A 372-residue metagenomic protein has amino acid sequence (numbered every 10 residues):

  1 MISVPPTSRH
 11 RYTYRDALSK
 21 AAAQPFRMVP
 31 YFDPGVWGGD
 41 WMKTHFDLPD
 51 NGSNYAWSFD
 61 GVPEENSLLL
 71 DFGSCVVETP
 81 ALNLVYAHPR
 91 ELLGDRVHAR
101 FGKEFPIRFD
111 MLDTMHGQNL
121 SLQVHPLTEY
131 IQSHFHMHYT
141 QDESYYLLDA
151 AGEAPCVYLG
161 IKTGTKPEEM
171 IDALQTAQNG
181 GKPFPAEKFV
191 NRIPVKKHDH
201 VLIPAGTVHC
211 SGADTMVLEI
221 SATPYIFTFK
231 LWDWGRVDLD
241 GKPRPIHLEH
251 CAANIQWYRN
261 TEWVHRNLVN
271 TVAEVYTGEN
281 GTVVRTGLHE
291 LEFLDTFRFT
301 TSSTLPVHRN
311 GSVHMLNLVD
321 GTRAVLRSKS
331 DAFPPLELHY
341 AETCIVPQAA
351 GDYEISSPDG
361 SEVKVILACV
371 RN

Functional and structural regions predicted by a protein language model:
M1-E168, D233-E274, T296-R298, N372: Transition-metal
G73-S74, A213-H247, Y276, G311 (+1 more regions): Non-heme Fe(II)/2-oxoglutarate
M111, M137, E143-Y146, R192-I193 (+4 more regions): His/acidic/aromatic-lined binding-pocket segments of jelly-roll/cupin-type domains and related regulatory beta-sandwich
T114-N119, L127, A150-A154, T207-I226 (+3 more regions): Ligand-binding loop in jelly-roll beta-barrel domains
D149-L202: Intrinsically disordered, low-complexity linker/loop segments enriched in Gly/Pro and charged/polar residues
G181-W234: Loop-centered beta-sheet repeat module
F189-L202, R327-A350: Short acidic-glycine-tyrosine-enriched beta hairpin
N270-C344: Acidic/His-leaning functional-site neighborhoods
